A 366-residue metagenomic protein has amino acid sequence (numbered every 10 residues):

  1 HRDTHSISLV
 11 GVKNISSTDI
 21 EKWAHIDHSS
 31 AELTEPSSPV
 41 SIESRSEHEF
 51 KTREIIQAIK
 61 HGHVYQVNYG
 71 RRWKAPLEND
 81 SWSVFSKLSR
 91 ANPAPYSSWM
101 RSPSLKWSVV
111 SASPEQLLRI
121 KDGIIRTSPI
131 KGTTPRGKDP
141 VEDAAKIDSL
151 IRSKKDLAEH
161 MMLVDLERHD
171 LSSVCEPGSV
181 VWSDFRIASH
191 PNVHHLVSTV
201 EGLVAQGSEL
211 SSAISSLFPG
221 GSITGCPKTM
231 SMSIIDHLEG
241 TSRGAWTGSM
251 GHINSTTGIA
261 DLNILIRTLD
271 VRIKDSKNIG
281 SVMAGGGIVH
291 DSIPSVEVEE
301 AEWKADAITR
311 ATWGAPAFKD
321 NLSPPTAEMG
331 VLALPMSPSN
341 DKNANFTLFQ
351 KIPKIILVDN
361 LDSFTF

Functional and structural regions predicted by a protein language model:
H1-F346: Extended alpha-helical targeting/anchoring segments, especially N-terminal organellar/secretory targeting helices
F349: Localized chelating/binding microdomains that coordinate divalent metal ions or stabilize phosphate-bearing
I352: Phosphate-coordination loops involved in phosphoryl transfer and adenosine-cofactor binding
I355-I356: Conserved hydrophobic helix-helix packing surfaces used for dimerization/oligomerization
L361: Two-component His->Asp phosphorelay active-site signatures
